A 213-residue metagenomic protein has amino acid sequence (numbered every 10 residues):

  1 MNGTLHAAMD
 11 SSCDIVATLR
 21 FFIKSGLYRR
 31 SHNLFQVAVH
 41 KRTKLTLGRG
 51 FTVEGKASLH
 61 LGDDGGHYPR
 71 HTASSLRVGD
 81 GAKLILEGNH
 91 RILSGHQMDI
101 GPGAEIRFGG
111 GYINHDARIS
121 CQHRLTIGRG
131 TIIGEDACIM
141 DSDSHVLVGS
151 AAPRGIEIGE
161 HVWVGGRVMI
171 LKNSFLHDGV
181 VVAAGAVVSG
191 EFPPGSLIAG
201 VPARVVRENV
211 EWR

Functional and structural regions predicted by a protein language model:
M1-I139, G159-H161, D178, P194 (+2 more regions): Domain-scale signature associated with acetyltransferase and cell-envelope carbohydrate enzymes
A104, H123, R154, G166 (+1 more regions): Glycine/small-residue-rich pyrophosphate-binding loop that anchors the diphosphate of NDP-sugar donors
D116-C121, V168-V180, A186-G190: Beta-rich strand-turn-strand
D143, S150, S174, E208-V210: Conserved catalytic-core motifs of eukaryotic protein kinase domains, centered on the activation segment
S150-H161: Glycine-rich NAD(P)-binding loop of Rossmann-like domains
G155-I156, N173-S174, G195: A short, glycine- and basic residue-enriched loop/turn that sits immediately adjacent to a domain's principal
